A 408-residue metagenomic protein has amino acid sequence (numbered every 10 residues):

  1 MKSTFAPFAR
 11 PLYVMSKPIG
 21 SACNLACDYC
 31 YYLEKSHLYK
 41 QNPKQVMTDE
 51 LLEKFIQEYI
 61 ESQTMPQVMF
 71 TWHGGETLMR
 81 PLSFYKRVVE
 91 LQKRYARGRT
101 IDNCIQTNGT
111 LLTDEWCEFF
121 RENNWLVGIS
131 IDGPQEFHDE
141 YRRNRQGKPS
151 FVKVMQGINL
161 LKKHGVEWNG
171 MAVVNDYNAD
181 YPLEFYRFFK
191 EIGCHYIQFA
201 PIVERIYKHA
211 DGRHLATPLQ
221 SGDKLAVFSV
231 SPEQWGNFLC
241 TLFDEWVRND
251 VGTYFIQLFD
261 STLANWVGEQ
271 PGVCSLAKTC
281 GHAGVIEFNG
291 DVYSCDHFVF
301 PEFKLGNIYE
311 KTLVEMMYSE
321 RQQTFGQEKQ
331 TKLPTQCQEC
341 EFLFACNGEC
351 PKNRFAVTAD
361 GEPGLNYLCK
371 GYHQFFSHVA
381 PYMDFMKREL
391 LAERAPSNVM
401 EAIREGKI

Functional and structural regions predicted by a protein language model:
M1-E118, E122-N124: Conserved alpha-helical substructure of the radical SAM core
C23, C27-C30, C274, C280 (+5 more regions): Disulfide-bonded cysteines in secreted/extracellular proteins and peptides
D28, Y32, D132, D211-P218: Short, flexible, mixed-charge acidic loops at enzyme active sites
I56-Q57, E61, M79-Q198, R205-Y207: Conserved AdoMet/S-adenosylmethionine-binding subsite of the radical SAM
N144-V152, N159, K163-S275, T279 (+2 more regions): Radical SAM enzyme [4Fe-4S]-AdoMet core and its adjacent flexible, acidic and glycine-rich loops/tails across
F288: A cytosolic small-molecule/anion-sensing beta-strand core signal
V299-I408: Flexible mid-to-C-terminal extensions adjoining Fe-S/redox cofactors in radical SAM and related proteins
